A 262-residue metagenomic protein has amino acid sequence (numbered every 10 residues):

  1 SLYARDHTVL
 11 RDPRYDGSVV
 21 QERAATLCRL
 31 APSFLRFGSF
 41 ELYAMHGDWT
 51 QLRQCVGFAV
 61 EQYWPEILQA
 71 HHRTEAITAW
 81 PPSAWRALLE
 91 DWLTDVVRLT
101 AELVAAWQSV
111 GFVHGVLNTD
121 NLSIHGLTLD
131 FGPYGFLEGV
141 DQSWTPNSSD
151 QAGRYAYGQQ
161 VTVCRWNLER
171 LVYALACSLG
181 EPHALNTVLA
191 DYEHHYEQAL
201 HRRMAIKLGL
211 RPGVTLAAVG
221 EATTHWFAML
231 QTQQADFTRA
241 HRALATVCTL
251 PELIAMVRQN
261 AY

Functional and structural regions predicted by a protein language model:
S1-R14, S18-L35, R239-Y262: Broad phosphate/nucleotide-binding scaffolds in NTP-utilizing and phosphate-metabolizing enzymes
T8-H114, H125-T215: ATP-dependent phospho-/nucleotidyl transfer catalytic cores
V116-L117, L122: Hydrophobic HxD+1 residue recognition
P182-Y262: Helix-loop elements that line ligand-binding/catalytic pockets
